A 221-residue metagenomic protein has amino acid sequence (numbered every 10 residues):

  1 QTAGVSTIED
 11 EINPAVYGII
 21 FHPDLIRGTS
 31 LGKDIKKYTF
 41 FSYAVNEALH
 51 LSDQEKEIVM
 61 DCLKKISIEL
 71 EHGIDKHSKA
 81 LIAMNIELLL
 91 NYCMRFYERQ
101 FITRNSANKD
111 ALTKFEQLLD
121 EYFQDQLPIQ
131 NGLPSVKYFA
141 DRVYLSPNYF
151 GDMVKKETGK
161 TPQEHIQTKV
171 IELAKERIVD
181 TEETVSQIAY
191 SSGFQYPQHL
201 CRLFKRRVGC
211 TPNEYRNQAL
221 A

Functional and structural regions predicted by a protein language model:
Q1-S42: N-terminal regulatory/effector-sensing and dimerization cores that precede helix-turn-helix DNA-binding domains
F40-E87, Y92: Amphipathic alpha-helical segments enriched in hydrophobic/aromatic residues interleaved with Lys/Arg
H77-A80, M84, L88-N91, E98-Q126: Polybasic "coupling" helices that flank or enter modular domains
A111-Q163, T181-Y190: DNA-binding recognition helix and immediately preceding turn/loop of helix-turn-helix/winged-helix domains
N148, P197-Q198: Key DNA-contact positions within bacterial/archaeal DNA-binding proteins
K156-Q195, N217-A221: Terminal helix-turn-helix DNA-binding modules in bacterial transcription factors
C201-A221: …primarily DNA-binding HTH/wHTH and HhH modules…
